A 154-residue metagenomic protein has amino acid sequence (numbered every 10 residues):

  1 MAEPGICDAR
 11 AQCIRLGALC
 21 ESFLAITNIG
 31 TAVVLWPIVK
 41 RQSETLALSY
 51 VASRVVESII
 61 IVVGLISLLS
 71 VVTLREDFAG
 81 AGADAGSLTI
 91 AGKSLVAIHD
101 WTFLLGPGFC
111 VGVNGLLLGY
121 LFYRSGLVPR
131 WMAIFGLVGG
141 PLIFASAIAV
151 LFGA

Functional and structural regions predicted by a protein language model:
M1-A154: Hydrophobic, aromatic-enriched alpha-helical segments typical of multi-pass transmembrane helices
